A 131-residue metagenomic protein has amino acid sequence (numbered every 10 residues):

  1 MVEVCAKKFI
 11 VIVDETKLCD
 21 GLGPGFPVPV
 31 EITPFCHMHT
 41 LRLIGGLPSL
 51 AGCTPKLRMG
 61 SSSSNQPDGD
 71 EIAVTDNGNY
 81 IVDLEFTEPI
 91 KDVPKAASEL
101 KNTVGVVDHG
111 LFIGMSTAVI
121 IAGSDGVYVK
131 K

Functional and structural regions predicted by a protein language model:
M1-K131: Conserved phosphate- and dinucleotide-binding cores of soluble alpha/beta proteins, encompassing both enzyme active
